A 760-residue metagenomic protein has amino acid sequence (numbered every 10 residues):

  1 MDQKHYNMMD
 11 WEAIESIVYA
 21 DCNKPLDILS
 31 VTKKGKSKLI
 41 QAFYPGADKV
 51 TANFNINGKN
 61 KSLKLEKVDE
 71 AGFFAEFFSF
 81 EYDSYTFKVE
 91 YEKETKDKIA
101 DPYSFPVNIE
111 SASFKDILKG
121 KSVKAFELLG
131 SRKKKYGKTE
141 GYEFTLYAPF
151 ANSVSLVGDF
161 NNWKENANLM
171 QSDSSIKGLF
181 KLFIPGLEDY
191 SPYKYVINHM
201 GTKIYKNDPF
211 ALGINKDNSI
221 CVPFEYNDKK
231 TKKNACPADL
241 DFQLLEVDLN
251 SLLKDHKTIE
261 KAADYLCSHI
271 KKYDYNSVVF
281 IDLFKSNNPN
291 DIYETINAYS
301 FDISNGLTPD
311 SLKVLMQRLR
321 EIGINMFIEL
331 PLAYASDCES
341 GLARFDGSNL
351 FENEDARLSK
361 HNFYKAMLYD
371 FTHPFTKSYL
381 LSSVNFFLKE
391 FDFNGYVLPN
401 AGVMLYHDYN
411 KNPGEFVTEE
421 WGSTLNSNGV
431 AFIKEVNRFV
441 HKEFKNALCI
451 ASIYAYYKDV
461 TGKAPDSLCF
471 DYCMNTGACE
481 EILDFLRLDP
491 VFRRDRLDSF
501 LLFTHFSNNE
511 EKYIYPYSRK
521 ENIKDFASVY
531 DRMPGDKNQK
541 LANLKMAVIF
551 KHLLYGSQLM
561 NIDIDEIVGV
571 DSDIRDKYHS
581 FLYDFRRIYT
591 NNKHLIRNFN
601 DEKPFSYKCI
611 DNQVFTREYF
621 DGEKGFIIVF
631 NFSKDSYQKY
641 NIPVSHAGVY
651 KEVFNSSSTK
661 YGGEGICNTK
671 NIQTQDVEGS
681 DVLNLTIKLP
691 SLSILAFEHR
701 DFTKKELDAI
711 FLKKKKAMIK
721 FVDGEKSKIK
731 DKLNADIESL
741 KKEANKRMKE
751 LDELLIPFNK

Functional and structural regions predicted by a protein language model:
M1-G35, G58-K64, V68-A148, E165 (+4 more regions): The feature marks proteins involved in alpha-glucan
D27-G46, E140-E143, F150-N152, S606-V644 (+1 more regions): Carbohydrate-binding surface patches
A42, L146, V247, F280 (+7 more regions): Conserved, mostly hydrophobic/aromatic
E81-Y85, D189-P192, T669-A709: C-terminal beta-strand-rich structural cap/linker in extracellular carbohydrate-active enzymes
F114-A125, Y205, G213-L249, H269 (+2 more regions): Glycine-rich phosphate/pyrophosphate-binding loop and adjacent beta-alpha nucleotide/cofactor-binding cores
A211, D392, G414, E419-G422 (+6 more regions): Conserved alpha/beta catalytic core and glycan-binding cleft of carbohydrate-active enzymes
N215-K216, K229-N428, V436: Substrate-binding/active-site clefts of carbohydrate-active enzymes
F444, V570-P604, A696: Aromatic- and carboxylate-lined catalytic core of secreted/periplasmic carbohydrate-active enzymes
